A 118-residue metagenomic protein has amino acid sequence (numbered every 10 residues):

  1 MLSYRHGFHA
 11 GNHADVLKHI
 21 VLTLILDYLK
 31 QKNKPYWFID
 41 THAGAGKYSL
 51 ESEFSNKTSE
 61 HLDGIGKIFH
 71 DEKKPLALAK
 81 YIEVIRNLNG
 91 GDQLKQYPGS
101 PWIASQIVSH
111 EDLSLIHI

Functional and structural regions predicted by a protein language model:
M1-R86, L94: S-adenosyl-L-methionine
M1-S3, H110-S114: Short glycine- and acidic-rich boundary segments immediately preceding or forming the N-terminal edge of structured
K57-S59, S109-D112: Conserved S-adenosyl-L-methionine
E83-H110: Alpha-helix-centered segments that form part of catalytic cores
I116-I118: Conserved small/polar residues in nucleotide/adenosyl-binding loops
